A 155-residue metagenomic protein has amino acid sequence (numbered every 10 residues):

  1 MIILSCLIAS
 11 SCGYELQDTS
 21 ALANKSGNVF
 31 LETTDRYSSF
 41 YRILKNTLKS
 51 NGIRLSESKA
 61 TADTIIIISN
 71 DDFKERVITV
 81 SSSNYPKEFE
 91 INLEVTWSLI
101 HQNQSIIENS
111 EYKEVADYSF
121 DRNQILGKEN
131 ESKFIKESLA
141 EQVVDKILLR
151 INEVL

Functional and structural regions predicted by a protein language model:
M1-S5: Sec-dependent signal peptide recognition, specifically the positively charged N-region followed immediately by
I8-R54, V154: A structural "domain/chain start" motif
S20-A21, E57-S58, S110: Short secondary-structure boundary/capping segments
Y37, Y41, E88-N92, S132-A140: Solvent-exposed, acidic/flexible segments
L48, G52, L99, N103 (+1 more regions): Sec/Tat-exported extracytoplasmic proteins
I53-D63: Short acidic low-complexity segments
T61, I67-E111, D117-K133, D145: Surface-exposed short loop/turn segments
N130-L155: Short, well-ordered alpha-helical segments
